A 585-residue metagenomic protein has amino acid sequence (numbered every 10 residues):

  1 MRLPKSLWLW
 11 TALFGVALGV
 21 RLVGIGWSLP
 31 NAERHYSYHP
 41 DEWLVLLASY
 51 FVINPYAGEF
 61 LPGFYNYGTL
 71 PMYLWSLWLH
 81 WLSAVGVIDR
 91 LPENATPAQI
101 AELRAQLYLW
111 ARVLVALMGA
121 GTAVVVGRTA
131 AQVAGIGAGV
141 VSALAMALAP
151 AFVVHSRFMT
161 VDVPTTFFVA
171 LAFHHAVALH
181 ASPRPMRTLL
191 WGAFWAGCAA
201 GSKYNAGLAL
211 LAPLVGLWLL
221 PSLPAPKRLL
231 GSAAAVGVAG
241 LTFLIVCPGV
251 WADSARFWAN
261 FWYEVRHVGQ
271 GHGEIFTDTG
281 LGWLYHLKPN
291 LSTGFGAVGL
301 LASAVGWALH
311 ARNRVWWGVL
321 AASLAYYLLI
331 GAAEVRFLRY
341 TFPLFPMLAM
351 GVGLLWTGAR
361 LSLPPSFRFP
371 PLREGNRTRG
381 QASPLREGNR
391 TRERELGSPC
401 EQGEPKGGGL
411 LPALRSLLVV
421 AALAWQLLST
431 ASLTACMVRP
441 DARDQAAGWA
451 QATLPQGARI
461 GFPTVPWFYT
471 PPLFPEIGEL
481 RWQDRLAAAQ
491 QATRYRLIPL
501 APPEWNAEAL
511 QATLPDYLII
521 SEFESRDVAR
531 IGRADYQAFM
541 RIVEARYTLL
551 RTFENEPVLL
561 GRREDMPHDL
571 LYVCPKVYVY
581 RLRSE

Functional and structural regions predicted by a protein language model:
M1-R2, A131-V133, G137, A172-L189 (+4 more regions): Membrane-interface transmembrane helices that cradle and orient dolichyl/undecaprenyl
M1-V23, M118-V125, A131-Q132, V140-V141 (+7 more regions): Start-transfer (signal-anchor) and selected internal transmembrane alpha helices of multi-pass inner/ER membrane
W8, V140, A178-G197, P226-L229 (+2 more regions): Short hydrophobic alpha-helices at membrane interfaces in multi-pass membrane enzymes
V20-V23, V45-V52, Y67-L74, S83-V85 (+6 more regions): Transmembrane-lumen/periplasm boundary regions of multi-pass, lipid-linked membrane glycan transferases
L22, P71, G249-W251, F257-V265 (+1 more regions): Catalytic lumenal/periplasmic loop and adjoining terminal transmembrane helix of membrane glycan-assembly enzymes
A101, A105, L109, V113-V133 (+2 more regions): Transmembrane-helix motifs of polytopic, lipid-linked glycan transferases
H155-S156, D162-T165, A199, L208 (+3 more regions): Hydrophobic/aromatic-rich transmembrane helices and adjacent perimembrane loops
V215, V236-G237, L241, A311 (+5 more regions): Signature aromatic-anchored transmembrane alpha helix within multi-pass, membrane-resident enzymes that catalyze glycan
